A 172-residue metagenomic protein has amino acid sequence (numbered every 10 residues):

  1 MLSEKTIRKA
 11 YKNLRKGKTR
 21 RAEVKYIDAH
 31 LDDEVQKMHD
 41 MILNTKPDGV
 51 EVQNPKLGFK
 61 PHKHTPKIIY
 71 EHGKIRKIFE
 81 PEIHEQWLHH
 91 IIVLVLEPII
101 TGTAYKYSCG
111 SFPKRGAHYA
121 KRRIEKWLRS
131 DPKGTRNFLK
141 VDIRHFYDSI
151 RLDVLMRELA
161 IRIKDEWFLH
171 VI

Functional and structural regions predicted by a protein language model:
M1-N44: Non-catalytic, polymerase-adjacent accessory regions of viral genome-replication enzymes
L2-K18, P61-P66, V93-I99, R129: Short, compositionally biased low-complexity segments
K5-R8, D32, Q36, P81 (+6 more regions): Non-catalytic, well-ordered alpha-helical scaffold segments
I7, M41-K74, W87, H170-I172: Reverse-transcriptase-like RNA-dependent polymerase core
G17-K25, H62-W87, T103-R115: Short, conserved non-catalytic motifs in the polymerase core
K74, K114-W127: Short acidic (Asp/Glu) patches
I92-Y105, F168, I172: Active-site palm subdomain of RNA-directed nucleic acid polymerases
W127-I172: Conserved polymerase palm-domain catalytic core
